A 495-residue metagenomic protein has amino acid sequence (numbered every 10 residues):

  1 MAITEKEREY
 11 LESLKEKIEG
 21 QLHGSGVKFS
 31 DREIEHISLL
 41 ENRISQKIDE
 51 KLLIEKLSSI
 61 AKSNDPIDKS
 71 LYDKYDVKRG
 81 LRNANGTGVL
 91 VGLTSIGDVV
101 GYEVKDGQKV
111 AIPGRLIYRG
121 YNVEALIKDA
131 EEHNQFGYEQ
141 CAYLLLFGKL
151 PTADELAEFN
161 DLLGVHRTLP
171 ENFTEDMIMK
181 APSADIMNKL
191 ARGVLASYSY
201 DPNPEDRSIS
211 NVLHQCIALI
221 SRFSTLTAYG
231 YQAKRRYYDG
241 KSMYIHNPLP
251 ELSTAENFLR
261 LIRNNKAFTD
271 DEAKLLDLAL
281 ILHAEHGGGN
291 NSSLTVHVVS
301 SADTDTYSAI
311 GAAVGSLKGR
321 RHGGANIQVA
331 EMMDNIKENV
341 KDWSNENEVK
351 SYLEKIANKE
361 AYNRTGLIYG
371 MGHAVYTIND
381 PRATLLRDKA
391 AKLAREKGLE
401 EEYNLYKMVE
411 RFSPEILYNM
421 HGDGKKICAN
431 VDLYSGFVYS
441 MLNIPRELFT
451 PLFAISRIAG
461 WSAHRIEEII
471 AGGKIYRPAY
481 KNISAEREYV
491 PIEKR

Functional and structural regions predicted by a protein language model:
A2-R495: Non-transmembrane, aqueous-exposed alpha-helical and coiled segments at domain scale
